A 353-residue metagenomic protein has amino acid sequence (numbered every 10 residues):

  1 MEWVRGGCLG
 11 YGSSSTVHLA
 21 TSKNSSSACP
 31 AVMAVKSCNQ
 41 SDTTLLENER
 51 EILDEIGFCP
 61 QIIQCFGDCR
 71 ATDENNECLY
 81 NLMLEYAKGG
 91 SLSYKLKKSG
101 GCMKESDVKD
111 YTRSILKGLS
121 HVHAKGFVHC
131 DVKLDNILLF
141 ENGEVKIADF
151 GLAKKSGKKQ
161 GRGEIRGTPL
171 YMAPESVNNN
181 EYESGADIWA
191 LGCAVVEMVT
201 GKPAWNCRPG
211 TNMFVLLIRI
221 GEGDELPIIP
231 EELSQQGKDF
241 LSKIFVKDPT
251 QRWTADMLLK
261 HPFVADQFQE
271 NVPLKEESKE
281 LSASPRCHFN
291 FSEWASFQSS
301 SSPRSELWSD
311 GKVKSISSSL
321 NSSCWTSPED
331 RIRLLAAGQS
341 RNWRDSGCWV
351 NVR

Functional and structural regions predicted by a protein language model:
S15-N39: Glycine-rich ATP phosphate-binding loop
Q64-Y80: Short beta-strand micro-motifs within the conserved protein kinase catalytic domain, predominantly in the N-lobe
N76-S91: Conserved short submotifs of the Hanks-type protein kinase catalytic core that shape the nucleotide-binding pocket
Y111-T112: Activation segment signature within eukaryotic-like protein kinase domains
H123-L139: Catalytic-loop of the protein kinase fold
V246-E270: Terminal C-lobe "cap" of eukaryotic-type protein kinase domains
